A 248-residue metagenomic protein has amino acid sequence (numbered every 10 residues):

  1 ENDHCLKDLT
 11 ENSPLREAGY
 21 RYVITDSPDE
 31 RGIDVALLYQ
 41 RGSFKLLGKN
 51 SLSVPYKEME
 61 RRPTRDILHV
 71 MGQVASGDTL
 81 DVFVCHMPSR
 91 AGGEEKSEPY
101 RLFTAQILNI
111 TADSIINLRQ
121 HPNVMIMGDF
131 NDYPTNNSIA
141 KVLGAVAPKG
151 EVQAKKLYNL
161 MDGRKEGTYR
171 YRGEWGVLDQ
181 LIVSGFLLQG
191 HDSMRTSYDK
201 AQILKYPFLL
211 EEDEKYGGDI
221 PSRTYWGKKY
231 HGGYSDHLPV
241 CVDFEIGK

Functional and structural regions predicted by a protein language model:
E1-T79, F83-M87: Structured beta-strand-rich core segments of catalytic domains in phosphoester-bond hydrolases
N2-C5, D34, R101-T104, L108-T111 (+3 more regions): Stable alpha-helical elements in mature extracytoplasmic
D3-L6, R90-G92, Y133-N136, G190: Short catalytic/ligand-binding loop motif for oxyanion handling, primarily in non-cytosolic enzymes, centered on
I24-T25, Y56-K57, A91-R101, I126-G128 (+2 more regions): Second-shell loop/turn segments in exported
G48-N50, G92-S97, S138: A short secondary-structure junction signal
R62, S114-V124, D132-K248: Metal-dependent phosphoester-hydrolase catalytic domains
V74-Q106, I110: Metal-dependent phosphoester/phosphodiester hydrolase catalytic core
M87, D129-F130: Active-site metal-binding loops of divalent metal-dependent hydrolases
